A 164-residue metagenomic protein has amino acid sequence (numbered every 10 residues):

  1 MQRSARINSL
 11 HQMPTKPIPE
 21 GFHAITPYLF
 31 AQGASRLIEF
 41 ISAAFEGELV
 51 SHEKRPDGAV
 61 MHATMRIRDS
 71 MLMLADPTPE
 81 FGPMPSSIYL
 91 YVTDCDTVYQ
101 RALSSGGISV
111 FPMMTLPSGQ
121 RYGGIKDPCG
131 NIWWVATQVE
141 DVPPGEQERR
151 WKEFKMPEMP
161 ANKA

Functional and structural regions predicted by a protein language model:
M1-E20, L74-A75, Y99-A164: Vicinal oxygen chelate
T15, G21-H23, G33, I38 (+4 more regions): Short linear sequence motifs
I18-G21, Y28-M71: Core segments of cupin and vicinal oxygen chelate
A24-Q32, H62-R66, P77-L103, R121-K126: Vicinal oxygen chelate
R55-G58, E80, L116-P117: A short beta-turn/loop motif at secondary-structure boundaries
